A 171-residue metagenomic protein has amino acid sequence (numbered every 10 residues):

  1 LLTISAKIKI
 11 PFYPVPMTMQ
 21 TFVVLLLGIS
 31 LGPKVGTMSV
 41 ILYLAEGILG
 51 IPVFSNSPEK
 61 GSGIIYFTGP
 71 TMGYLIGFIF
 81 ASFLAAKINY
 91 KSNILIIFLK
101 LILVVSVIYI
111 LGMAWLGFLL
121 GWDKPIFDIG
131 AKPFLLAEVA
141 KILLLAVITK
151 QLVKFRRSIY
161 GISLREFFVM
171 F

Functional and structural regions predicted by a protein language model:
L1-L2, V24, G28, S39-G47 (+10 more regions): Alpha-helical transmembrane segments in multi-pass membrane proteins
L1-T37: Hydrophobic transmembrane alpha-helices
S5-P16, L44-A81: Interfacial aromatic-anchored transmembrane helix boundaries in multi-pass membrane proteins
P14, K87, K91-S163, F171: Membrane-embedded alpha-helical hairpins and interfacial helices in multi-pass inner-membrane proteins
G28-S30, G50-N56, M113, A140-I142: Juxtamembrane membrane-interface segments at transmembrane alpha-helix termini
L42, G61-S62, L119, V147: Re-entrant/interfacial helical elements at transmembrane boundaries that shape and gate the permeation pathway
